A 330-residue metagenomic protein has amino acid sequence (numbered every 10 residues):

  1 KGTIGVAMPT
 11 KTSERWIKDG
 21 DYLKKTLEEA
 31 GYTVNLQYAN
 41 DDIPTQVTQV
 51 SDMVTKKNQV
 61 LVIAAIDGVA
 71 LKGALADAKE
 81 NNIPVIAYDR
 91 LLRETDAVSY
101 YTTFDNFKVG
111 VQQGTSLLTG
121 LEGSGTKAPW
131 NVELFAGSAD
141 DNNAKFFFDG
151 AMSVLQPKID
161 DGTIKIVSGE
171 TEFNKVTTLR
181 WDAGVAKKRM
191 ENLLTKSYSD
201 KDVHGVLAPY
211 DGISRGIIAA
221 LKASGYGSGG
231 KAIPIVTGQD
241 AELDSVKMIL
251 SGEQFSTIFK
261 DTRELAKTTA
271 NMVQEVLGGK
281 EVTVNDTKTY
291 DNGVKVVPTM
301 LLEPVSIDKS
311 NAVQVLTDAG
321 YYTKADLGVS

Functional and structural regions predicted by a protein language model:
K1-S330: A residue-level marker of the well-folded mature domains of exported/periplasmic proteins
